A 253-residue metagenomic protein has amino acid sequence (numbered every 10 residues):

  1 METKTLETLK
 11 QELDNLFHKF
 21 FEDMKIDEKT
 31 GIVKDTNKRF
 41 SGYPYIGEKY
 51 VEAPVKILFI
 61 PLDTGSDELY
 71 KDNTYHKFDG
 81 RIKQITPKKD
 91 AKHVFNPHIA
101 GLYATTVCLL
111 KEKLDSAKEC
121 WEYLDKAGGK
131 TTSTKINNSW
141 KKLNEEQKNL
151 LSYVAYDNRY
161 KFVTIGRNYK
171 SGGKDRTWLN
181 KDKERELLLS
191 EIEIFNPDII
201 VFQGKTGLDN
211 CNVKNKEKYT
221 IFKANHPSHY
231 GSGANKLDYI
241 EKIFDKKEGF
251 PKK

Functional and structural regions predicted by a protein language model:
M1-N15, E28, K170-S190, I199 (+1 more regions): C-terminal capping/extension of enzyme domains
E2-F195, I199: A polyanion-binding, active-site-adjacent surface
